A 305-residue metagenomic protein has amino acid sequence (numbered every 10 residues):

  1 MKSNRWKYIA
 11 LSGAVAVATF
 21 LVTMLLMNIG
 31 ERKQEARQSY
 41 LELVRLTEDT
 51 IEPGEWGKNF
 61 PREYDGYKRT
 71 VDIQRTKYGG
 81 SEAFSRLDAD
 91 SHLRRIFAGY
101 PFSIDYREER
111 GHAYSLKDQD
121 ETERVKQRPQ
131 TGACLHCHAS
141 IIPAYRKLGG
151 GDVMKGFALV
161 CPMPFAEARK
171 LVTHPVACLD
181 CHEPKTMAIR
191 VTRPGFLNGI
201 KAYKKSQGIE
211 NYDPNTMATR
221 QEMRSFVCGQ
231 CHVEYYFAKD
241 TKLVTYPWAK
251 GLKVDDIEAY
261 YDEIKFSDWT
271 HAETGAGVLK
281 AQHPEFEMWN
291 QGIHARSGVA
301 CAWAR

Functional and structural regions predicted by a protein language model:
N4-S12, M24-R107, K147-D180, P184-R305: Primarily the internal scaffold of c-type cytochrome electron-transfer domains, especially repeated/multiheme c-type
G13-L21: Core hydrophobic alpha-helical transmembrane segments of single-pass membrane proteins
Y106, K117-D118: Alpha-helical transmembrane segments of multi-pass membrane proteins
R110-H112, Q119-T131: Long, charge-dense tracts
H112-L116, H138, H182, H232: Aromatic/pi-system hotspot detector in well-structured domains
Q127-G132, A139-I142, L171-H174, E183-K185: Active-site-adjacent structural elements in enzyme catalytic domains
C134-C137, Y145-R146, G150: Glycine-rich active-site/cofactor-binding loop and its immediate structural neighborhood
